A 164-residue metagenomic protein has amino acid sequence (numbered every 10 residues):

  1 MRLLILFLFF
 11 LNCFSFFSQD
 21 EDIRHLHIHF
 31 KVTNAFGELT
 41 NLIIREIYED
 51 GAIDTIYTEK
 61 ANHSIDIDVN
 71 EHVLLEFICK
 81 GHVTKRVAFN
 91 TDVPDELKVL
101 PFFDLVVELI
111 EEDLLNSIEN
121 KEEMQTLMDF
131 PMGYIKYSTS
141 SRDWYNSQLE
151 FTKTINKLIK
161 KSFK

Functional and structural regions predicted by a protein language model:
M1-L26: Bacterial Sec-dependent N-terminal signal peptides
D20, D92-M132: Extracellular beta-sheet/turn segments enriched in Thr/Pro/Gly and aliphatic residues
L26, A35-E49, M132-Y134: Short, ordered, surface-exposed loop/turn motifs in non-cytosolic proteins
I47-A52, K80-H82: Change "in extracellular beta-sheet-rich domains … of secreted and cell-surface proteins" to "in beta-sheet-rich domains
D50-N62: Short, acidic Ser/Thr/Gly-rich low-complexity loop/linker segments typical of extracellular and cell-surface proteins
S64-L74, K80: Short Pro-Gly-centered beta-turn/loop motif in secreted/extracellular proteins
I78-D92: A short, solvent-exposed loop/turn motif at the edges and junctions of modular extracellular/periplasmic domains
M124-K164: Conserved, compact domain cores that house catalytic/ligand-binding motifs in diverse enzymes and effector modules
